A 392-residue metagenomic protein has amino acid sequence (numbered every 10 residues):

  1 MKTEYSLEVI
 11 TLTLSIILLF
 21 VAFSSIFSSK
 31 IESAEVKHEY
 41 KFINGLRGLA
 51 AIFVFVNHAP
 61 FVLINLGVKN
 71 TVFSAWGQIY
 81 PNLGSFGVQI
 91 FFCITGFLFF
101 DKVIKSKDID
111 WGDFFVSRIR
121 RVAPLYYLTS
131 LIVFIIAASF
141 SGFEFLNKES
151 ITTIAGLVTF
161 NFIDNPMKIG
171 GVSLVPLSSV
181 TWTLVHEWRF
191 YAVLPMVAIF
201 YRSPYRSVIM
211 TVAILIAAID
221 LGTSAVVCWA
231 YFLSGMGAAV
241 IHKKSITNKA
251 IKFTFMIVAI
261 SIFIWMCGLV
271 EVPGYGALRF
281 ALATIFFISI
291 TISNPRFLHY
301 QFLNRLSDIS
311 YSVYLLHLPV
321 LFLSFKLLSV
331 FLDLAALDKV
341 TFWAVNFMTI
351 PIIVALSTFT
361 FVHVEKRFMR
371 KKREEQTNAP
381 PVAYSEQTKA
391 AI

Functional and structural regions predicted by a protein language model:
M1-L18: Hydrophobic transmembrane alpha-helical segments in integral membrane proteins
K2-Y5, I26-G45, I52, V56-N82 (+7 more regions): Alpha-helical transmembrane segments in multi-pass integral membrane proteins
T13-A22, Q89-F97, T129, F232-M236 (+2 more regions): Hydrophobic cores of alpha-helical transmembrane segments in multi-pass inner/ER membrane proteins, independent
V21-I31, G87-R118, L128-F145, V320 (+3 more regions): Juxtamembrane transmembrane-helix termini
L46-N57, A123-N147, S307-L318: Hydrophobic alpha-helical membrane-insertion segments
I52, Y127, L131-I135, S139 (+6 more regions): Generic alpha-helical transmembrane segments of integral inner-membrane proteins, especially permease/transport modules
T71-F86, I94, V122-W188, A192 (+1 more regions): Membrane-interface helix-loop-helix regions
